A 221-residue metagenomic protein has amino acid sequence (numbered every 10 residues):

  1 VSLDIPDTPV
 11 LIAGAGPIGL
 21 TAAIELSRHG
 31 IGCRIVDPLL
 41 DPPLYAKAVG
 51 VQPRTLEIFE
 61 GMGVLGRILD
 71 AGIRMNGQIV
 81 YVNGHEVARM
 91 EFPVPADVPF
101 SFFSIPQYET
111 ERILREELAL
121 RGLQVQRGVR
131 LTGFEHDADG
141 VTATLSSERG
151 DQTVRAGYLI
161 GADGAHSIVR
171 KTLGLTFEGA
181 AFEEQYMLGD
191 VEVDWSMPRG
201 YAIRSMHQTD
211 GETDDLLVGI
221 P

Functional and structural regions predicted by a protein language model:
L3-I18, R34: Beta1/beta-strand and adjacent pyrophosphate-binding region of the FAD-binding site in flavoprotein oxidoreductases
P6-T8, R149-Y158: Core beta-strand elements of the Rossmann-like FAD/NAD(P) dinucleotide-binding domain in flavoenzyme oxidoreductases
G16-P17, P42, G164: Residue-level detector of alpha-helix initiation sites
S27-A48: Glycine-rich FAD pyrophosphate-binding loop
L44-R121, E135: Active-site-adjacent segment of FAD-dependent monooxygenases/related oxidoreductases
E86-E109, R149-D151, G200-Y201, T209-P221: Conserved FAD/dinucleotide-binding core of flavoprotein oxidoreductases
E116, Y158, A162-P221: Conserved FAD-binding catalytic core of PHBH/FMO-like flavoproteins
R127-T142: A conserved short coil-to-beta-strand element within the FAD-binding core of flavoproteins
